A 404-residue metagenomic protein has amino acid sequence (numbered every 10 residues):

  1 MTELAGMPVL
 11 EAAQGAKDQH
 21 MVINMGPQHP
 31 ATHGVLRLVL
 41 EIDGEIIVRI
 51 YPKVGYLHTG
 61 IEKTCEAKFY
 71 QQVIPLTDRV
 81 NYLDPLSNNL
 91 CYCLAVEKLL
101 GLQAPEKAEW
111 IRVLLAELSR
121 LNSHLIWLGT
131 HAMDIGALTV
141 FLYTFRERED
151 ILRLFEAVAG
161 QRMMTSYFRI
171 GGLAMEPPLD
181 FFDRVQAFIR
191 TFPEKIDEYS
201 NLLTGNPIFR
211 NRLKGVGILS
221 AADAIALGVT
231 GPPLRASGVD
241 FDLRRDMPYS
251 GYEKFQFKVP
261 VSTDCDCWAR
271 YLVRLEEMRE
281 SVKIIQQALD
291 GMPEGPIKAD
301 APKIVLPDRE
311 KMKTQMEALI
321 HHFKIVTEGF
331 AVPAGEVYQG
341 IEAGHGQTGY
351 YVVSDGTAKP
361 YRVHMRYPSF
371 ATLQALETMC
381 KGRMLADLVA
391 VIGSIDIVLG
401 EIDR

Functional and structural regions predicted by a protein language model:
M1-R404: Metal/cofactor-centered catalytic core regions of large enzymes
